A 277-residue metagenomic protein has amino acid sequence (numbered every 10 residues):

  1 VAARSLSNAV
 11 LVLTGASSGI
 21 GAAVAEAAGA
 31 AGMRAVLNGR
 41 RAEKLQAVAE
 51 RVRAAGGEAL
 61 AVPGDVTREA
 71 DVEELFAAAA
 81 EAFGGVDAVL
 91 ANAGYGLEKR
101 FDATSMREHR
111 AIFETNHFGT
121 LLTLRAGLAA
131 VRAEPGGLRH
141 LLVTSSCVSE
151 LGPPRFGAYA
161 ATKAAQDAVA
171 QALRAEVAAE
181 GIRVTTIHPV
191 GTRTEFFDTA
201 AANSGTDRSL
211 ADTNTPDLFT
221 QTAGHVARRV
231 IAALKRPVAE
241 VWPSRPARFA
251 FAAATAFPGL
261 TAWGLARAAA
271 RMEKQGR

Functional and structural regions predicted by a protein language model:
S17-S18: Conserved glycine-rich cofactor-binding loop
M33-V48: Conserved glycine-rich Rossmann-like NAD(P)H-binding loop of the short-chain dehydrogenase/reductase
P63-E74, M106: The beta1-alpha1 cofactor-binding region of Rossmann-like NAD(H)/NADP(H)-dependent oxidoreductases
R100-F101, S105-R110: Substrate-binding pocket helix/loop in short-chain dehydrogenase/reductase
L124, T162-A165: Active-site helix of classical SDR
L124-R125, Q171: A short, exposed helix-loop element centered on a Lys and neighboring polar residues
A179-R245: SDR active-site lid
